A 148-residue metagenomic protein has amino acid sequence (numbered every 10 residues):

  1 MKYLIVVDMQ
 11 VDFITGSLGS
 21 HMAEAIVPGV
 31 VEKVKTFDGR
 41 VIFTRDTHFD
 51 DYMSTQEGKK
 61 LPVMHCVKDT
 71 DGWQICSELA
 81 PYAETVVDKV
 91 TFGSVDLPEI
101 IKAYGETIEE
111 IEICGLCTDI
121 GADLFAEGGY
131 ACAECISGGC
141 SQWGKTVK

Functional and structural regions predicted by a protein language model:
M1-Y3, G29-R40, V63-K148: Active-site-adjacent betaalpha module
K2-I5, T47-F49: Short hydrophobic/aromatic-rich motifs at helix boundaries and adjacent loops
I5-V6, Q10, T44: Generic enzyme active-site microenvironment
Q10-V11, F49: Short, glycine/acidic-enriched loop or turn micro-motifs at the edges of active sites
T15-E24, K59-C66: Short glycine-enriched, charge-decorated loop/helix-capping segments at active-site entrances that position
S17-H48: A short alpha/beta connector and helix-capping loop motif
Y52-Q56: Metal-dependent catalytic neighborhoods of phosphoester/phosphodiester hydrolases
